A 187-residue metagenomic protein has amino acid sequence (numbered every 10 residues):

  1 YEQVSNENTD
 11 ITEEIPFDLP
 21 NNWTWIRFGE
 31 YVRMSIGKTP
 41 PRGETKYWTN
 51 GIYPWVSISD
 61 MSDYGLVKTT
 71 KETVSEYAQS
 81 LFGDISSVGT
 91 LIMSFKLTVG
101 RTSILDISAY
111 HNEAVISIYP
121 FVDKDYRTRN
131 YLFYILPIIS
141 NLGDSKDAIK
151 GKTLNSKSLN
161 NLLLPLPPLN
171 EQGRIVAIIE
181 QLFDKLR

Functional and structural regions predicted by a protein language model:
Y1-E7: Extended, domain-scale alpha-helical bundle/helix-rich regions
N8-E14, G29-T45, S59-V88: Sequence-specific dsDNA recognition surfaces
T9-T39, L166-A177, Q181-R187: Non-catalytic DNA-recognition/assembly elements of restriction-modification systems
E14-L19, I116-F121, N160-L166: Short, well-ordered beta-strand elements within core beta-sheets of diverse protein domains
E44-T45, A148-K152: Short, solvent-exposed loop/turn elements at beta->coil junctions and helix N-caps that rim active or binding pockets
S57-I58, E72-P137, I149, N155 (+1 more regions): A short beta-sheet element
Y64-V67, T102-S103, Y126-R127, D144 (+1 more regions): Short helix/loop capping segments that flank catalytic or ligand/cofactor-binding pockets
L136-S140, F183: Structural signal for hydrophobic packing residues in well-ordered secondary-structure cores of soluble enzyme domains
